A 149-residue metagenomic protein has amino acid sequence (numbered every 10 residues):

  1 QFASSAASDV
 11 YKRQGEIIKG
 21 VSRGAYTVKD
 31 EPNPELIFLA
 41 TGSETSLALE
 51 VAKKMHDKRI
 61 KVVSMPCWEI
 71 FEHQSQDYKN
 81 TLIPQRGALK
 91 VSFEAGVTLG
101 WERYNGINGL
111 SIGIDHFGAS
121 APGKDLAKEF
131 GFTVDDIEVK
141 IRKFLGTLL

Functional and structural regions predicted by a protein language model:
Q1-A7, Y11: Single conserved hydrophobic/aromatic residue that forms the stacking wall/gate of nucleotide- or nucleobase-binding
S5, R59-I70, I114-H116: A generic structural motif
S8-D9, T45-L47, E69-E72, T98-G100 (+1 more regions): Flexible loop/turn segments at secondary-structure boundaries
G20-P66: Long hydrophobic segments that form regular secondary structure
N33-L36, D57-I60, R86-K90, G96 (+1 more regions): Active-site lining segments that contact anionic ligands and/or coordinate catalytic metals
P34-L36, H73-K79, A119-E129: Short beta-alpha connecting loops at secondary-structure transitions that line or flank enzyme active sites
S64-N105: Glycine-rich, anion-gripping cofactor-binding loops and their flanking helix/strand elements in enzyme active sites
S92-L149: Peripheral docking tails and interdomain loops at the edges of cofactor- or intermediate-handling domains
